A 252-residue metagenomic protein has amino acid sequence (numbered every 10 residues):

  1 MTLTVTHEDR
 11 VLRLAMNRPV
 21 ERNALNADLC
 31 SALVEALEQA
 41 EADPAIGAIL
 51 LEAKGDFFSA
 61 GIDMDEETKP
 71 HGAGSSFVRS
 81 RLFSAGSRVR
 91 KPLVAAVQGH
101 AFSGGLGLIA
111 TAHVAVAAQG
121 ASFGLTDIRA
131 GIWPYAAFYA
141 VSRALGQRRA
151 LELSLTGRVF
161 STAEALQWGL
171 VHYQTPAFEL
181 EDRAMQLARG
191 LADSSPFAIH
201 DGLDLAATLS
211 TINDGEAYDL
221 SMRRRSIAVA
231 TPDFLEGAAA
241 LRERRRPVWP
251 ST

Functional and structural regions predicted by a protein language model:
M1-K54: Conserved CoA-thioester-binding segment of acyl-CoA-metabolizing enzymes
L14, R18, L33, L51 (+5 more regions): Terminal peptide-recognition signature
D28, A32, V78, A85 (+5 more regions): Charged catalytic carboxylate motif
S31, E38, A45, A53-R88 (+2 more regions): Glycine- (often His-adjacent) and acidic-residue-rich active-site loop that binds/positions the CoA thioester
S87-F197, M222, T231, L235-A239 (+1 more regions): Crotonase-fold acyl-CoA enzyme core
L153-S154, G202-A206, R225, L241: Short alpha-helical scaffolding segments that buttress acidic/His motifs in well-ordered protein cores
R246-T252: Short C-terminal tail/terminal secondary-structure segment of NAD(P)H-dependent dehydrogenase/reductase domains
